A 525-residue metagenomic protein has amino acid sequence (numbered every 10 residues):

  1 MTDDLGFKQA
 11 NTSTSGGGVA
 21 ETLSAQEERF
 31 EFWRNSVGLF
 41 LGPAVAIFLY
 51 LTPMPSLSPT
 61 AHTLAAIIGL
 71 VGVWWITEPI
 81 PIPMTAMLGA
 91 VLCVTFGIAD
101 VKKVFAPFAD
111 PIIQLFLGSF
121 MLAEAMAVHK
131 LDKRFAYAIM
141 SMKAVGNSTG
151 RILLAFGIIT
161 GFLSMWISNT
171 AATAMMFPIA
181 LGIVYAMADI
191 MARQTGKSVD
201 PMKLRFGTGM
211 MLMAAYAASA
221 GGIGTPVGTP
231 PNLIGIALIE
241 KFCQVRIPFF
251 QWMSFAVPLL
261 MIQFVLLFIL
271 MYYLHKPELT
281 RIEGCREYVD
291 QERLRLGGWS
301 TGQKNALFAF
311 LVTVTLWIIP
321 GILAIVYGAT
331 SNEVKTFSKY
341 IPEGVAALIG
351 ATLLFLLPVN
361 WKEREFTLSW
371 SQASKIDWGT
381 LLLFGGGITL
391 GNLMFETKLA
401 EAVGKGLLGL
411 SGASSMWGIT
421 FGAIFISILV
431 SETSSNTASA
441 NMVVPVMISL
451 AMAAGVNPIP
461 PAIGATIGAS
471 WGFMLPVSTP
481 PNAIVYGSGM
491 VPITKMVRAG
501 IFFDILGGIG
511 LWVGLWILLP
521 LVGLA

Functional and structural regions predicted by a protein language model:
T2-L51, V128-L131, N169, M187-A214 (+4 more regions): Juxtamembrane and boundary regions of transmembrane helices in multi-pass small-molecule transporters and channels
E27, P83-M84, L88-P201, F366 (+2 more regions): Membrane-embedded alpha-helical segments and adjacent helix-loop junctions characteristic of multi-pass solute
E28-R34, P55-T63, W74-P79, K102-P111 (+6 more regions): Interfacial loop-to-helix junctions that mark the boundaries of transmembrane helices in multi-pass membrane
S36-F40, L64-I68, M84-M87, I113 (+13 more regions): Hydrophobic alpha-helical transmembrane segments
L39-P53, I67-T77, G89-T95, G118-E124 (+11 more regions): Hydrophobic core segments of alpha-helical transmembrane domains in multi-pass membrane transport and ion-translocation
T52, S56-A66, A109-M121, P342-A351 (+2 more regions): Structural signature of hydrophobic alpha-helical transmembrane segments
P55-H62, L70-M87, V104, T170 (+4 more regions): Flexible hinge motifs at transmembrane-helix junctions and intramembrane kinks/re-entrant loops in multi-pass membrane
P111-L122, M165-P178, W252-F268, S338-I349 (+1 more regions): Alpha-helical transmembrane segments
